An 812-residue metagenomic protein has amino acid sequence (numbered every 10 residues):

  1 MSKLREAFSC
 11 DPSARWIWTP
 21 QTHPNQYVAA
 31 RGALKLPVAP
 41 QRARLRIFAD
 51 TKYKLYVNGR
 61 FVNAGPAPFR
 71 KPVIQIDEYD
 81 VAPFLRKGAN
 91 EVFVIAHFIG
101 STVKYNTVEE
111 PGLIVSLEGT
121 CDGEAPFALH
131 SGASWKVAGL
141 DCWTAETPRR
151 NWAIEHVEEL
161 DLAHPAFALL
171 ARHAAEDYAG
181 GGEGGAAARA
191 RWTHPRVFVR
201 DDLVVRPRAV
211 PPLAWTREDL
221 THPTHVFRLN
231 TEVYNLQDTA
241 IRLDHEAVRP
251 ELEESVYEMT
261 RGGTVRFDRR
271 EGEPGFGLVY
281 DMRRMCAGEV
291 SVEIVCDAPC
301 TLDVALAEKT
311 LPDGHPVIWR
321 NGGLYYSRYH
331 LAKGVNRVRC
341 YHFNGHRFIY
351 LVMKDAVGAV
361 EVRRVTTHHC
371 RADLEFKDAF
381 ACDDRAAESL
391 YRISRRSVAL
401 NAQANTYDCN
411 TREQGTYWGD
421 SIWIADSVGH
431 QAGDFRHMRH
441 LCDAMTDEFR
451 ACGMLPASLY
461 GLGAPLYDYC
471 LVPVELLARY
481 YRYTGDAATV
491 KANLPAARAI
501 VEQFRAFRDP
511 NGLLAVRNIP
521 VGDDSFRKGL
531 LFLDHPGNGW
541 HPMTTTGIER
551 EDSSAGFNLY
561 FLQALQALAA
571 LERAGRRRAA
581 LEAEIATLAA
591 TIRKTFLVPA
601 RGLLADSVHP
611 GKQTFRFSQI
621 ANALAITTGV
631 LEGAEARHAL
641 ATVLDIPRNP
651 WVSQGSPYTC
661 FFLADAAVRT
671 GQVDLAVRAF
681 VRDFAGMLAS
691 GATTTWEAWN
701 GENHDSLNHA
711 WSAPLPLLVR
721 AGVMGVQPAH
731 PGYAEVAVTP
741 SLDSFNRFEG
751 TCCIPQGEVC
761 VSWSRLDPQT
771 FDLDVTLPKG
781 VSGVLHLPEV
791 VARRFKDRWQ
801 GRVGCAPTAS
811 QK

Functional and structural regions predicted by a protein language model:
M1-D408, R436-H437, C442-M445, P456-L459 (+4 more regions): Extracellular/oxidizing-compartment recognition motifs
L45, C121, C752, T808-Q811: Short stretches within intrinsically disordered, low-complexity N-terminal or propeptide regions
K52-N58, L351, L787-G801: Solvent-exposed beta-hairpin/edge-strand motifs
G100, T416-D774, K779-V791, F795: Active-site core of glycosidic bond-cleaving carbohydrate-active enzymes
L278-Y280, V338-R339, L514, L604 (+4 more regions): Generic recognition of long tandem-repeat/solenoid scaffolds
R347-F348, G783, R793-K812: C-terminal beta-strand-rich structural cap/linker in extracellular carbohydrate-active enzymes
E413: Phosphate-binding glycine-rich loops and their immediate beta-loop-alpha structural context
